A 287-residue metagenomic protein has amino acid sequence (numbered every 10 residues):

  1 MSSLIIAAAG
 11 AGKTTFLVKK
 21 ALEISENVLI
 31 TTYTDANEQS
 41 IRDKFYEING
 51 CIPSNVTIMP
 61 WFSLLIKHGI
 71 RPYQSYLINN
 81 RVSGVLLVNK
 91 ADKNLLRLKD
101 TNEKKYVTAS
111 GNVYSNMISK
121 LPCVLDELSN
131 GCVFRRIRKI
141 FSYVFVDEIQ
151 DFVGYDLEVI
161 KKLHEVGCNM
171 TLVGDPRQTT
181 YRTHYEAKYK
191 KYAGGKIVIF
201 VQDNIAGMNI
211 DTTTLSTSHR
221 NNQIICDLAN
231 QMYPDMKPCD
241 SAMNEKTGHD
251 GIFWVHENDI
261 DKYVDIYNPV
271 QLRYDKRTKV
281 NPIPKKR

Functional and structural regions predicted by a protein language model:
M1-A9, N116-L121, Q231-N258: Glycine-rich phosphate-binding "P-loop"
M1-P72: P-loop NTPase Walker
S2-I5, L77-F145, G154-Y155, V159 (+2 more regions): Accessory N-terminal region flanking or inserted into the helicase ATPase core in nucleic-acid motor proteins
F16-K20, K44, Y155-L163, Y263 (+1 more regions): A short acidic, amphipathic alpha-helical/loop segment
N27, S142-Y143, G167-T171: Loop/turn-to-beta-strand initiation segments
Q74, Y181, E186-K191, V198-S241: Conserved coupling/interface region of RecA-like P-loop/ASCE motor cores
Q150-I199: Signature of the SF2 helicase/ATPase Hel1-core->accessory helical subdomain module
T247-R287: Conserved helicase/translocase motor-coupling segment
